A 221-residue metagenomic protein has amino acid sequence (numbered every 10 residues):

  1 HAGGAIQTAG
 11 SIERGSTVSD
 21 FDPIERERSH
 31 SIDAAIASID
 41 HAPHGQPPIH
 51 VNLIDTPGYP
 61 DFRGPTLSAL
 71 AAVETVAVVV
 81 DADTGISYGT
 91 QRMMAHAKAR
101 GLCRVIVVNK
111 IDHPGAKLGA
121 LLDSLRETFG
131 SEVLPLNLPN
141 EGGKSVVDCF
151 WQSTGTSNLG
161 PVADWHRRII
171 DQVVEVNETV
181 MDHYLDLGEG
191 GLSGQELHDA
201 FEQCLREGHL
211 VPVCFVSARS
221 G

Functional and structural regions predicted by a protein language model:
H1-L67, A71-V80, I86, F129 (+2 more regions): P-loop NTPase switch module centered on the Walker A-proximal segment
A82-S220: P-loop NTPase catalytic nucleotide-binding module
